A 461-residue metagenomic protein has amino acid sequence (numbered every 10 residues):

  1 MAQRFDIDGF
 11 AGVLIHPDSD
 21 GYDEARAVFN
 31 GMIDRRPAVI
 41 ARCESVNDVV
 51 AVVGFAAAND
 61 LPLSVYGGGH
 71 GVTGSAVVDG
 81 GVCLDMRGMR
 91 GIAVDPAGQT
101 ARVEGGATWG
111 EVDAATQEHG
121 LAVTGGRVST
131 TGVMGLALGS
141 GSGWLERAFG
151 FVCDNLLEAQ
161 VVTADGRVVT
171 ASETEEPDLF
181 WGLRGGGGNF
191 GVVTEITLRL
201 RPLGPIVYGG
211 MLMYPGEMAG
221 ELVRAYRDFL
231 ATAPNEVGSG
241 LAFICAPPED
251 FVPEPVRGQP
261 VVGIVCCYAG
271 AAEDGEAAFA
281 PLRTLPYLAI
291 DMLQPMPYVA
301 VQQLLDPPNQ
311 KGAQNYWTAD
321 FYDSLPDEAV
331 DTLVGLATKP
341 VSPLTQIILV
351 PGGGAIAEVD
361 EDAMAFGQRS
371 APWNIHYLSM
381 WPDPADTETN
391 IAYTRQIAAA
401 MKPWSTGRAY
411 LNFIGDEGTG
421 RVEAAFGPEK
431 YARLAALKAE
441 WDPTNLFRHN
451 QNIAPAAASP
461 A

Functional and structural regions predicted by a protein language model:
M1-A461: Soluble FAD-dependent oxygen oxidases
